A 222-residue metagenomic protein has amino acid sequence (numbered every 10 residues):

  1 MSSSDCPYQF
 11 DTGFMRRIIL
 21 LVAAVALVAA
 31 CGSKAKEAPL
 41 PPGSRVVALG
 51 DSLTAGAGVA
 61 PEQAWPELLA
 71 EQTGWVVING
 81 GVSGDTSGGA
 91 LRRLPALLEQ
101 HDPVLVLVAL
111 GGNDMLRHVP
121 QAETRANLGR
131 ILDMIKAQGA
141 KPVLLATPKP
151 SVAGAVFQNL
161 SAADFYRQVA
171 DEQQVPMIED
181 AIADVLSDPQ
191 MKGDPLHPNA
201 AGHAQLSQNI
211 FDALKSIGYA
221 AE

Functional and structural regions predicted by a protein language model:
S2-S3, G13-R17: Positively charged n-region of N-terminal signal peptides that target proteins for export
D5, E71-Q72, R92-E222: Alpha-helical cap/lid subdomain in secreted, periplasmic, or secretory-pathway luminal O-acyl-processing enzymes
Y8-Q9: Low-complexity, intrinsically disordered or signal/transmembrane-proximal segments
I19-A26: Sec-dependent N-terminal signal peptides
V28-A30: C-terminal motif of bacterial Sec signal peptides marking the signal peptidase cleavage site
G32-T86, L91-D102, V106: Serine-esterase "nucleophile elbow" of acetyl-processing enzymes
